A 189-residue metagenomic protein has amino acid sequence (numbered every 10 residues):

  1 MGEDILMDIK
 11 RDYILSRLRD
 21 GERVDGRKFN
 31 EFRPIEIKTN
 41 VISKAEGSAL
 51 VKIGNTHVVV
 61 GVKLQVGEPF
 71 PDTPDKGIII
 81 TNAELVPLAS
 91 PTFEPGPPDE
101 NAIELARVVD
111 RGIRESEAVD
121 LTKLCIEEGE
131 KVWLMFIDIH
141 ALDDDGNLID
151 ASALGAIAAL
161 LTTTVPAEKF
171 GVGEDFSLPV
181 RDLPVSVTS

Functional and structural regions predicted by a protein language model:
M1-S189: Polyanion-binding surfaces on beta-sheet-dominated domains and ring/shell assemblies
